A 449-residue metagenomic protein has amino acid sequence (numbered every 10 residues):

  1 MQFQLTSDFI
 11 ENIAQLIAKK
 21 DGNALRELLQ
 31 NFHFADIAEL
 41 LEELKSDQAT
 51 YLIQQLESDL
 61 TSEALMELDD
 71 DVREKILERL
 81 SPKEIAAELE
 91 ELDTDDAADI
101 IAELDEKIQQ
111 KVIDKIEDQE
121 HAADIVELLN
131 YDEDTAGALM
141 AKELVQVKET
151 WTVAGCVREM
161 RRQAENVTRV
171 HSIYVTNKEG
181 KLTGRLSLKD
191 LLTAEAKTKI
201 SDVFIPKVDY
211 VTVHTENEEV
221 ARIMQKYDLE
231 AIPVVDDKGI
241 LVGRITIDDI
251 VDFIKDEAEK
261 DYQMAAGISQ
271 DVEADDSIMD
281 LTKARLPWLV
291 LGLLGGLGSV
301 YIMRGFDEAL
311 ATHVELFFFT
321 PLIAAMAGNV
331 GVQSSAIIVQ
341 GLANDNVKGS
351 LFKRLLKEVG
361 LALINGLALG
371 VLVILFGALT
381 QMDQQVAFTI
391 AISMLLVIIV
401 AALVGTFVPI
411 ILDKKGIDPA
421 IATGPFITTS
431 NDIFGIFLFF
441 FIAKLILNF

Functional and structural regions predicted by a protein language model:
M1-A265: Hydrophobic packing positions in regular secondary-structure scaffolds
D8, A14, K19-D21, R26-E27 (+14 more regions): Short leucine-rich amphipathic alpha-helices used at interfaces
I108, V112, D124, I398-L403 (+2 more regions): Mid-bilayer segments of alpha-helical transmembrane spans in multi-pass integral membrane proteins that mediate
V211, S430-F437: Cytosolic juxtamembrane regulatory segments of multi-pass membrane proteins
T246, T428-N431: Ser/Thr-centric signal marking residues that sit in or immediately flank functional binding/regulatory motifs
A258-L395, I399-V400, F407-I421, P425-T429 (+1 more regions): Alpha-helical transmembrane segments and their membrane-interface boundaries that form or gate the permeation pathway
